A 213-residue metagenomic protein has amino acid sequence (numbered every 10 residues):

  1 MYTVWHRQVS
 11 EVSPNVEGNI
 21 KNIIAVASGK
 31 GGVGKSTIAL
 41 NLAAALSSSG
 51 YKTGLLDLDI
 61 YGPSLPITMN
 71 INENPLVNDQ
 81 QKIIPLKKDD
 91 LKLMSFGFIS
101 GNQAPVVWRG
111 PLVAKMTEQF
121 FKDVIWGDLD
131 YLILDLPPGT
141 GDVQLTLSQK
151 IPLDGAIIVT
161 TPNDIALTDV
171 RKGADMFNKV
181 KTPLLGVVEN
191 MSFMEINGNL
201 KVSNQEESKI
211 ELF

Functional and structural regions predicted by a protein language model:
M1-G29, N74: Extreme N-terminal, non-catalytic leader segments that precede Walker-type/kinase nucleotide-binding cores
I20, G31, D57, L65 (+5 more regions): Residue-level signature of catalytic and energy-coupling elements of molecular machines, predominantly ATP/GTP-dependent
N22-D57: Walker A/P-loop phosphate-binding motif and the immediately C-terminal alpha-helix
V33-N41, P63-P66, G139-Q144, A166-D169: Short glycine/serine/threonine-rich phosphate/pyrophosphate-binding segments that cradle anionic phosphate groups
A44, S48, K122, Q149 (+1 more regions): Short, well-ordered alpha-helices that flank and scaffold nucleotide-derived cofactor binding pockets
K52-W108, A114: Phosphate-binding loop that captures ATP/GTP phosphates
S100-L147: Phosphate-binding/switch loop-helix module in NTP-utilizing enzymes
D130-Y131, P137-F213: Conserved catalytic-core segment of NTP-binding enzymes
